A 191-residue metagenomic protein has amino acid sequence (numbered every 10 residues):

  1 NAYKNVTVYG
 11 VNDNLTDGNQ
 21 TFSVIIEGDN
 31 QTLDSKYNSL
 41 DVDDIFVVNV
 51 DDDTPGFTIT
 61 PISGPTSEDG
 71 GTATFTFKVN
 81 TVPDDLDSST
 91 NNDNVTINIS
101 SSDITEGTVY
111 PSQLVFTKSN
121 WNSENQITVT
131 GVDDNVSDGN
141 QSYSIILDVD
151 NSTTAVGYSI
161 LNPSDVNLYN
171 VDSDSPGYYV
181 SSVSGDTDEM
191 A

Functional and structural regions predicted by a protein language model:
N1-A191: Short boundary segments that mark the start of a structured unit
